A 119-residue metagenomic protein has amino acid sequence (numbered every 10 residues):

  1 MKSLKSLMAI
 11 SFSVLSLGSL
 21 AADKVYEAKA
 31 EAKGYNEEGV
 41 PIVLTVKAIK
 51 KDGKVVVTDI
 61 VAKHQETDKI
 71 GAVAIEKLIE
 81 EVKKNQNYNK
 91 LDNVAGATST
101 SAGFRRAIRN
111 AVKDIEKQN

Functional and structural regions predicted by a protein language model:
M1-M8: Bacterial N-terminal signal peptides that target proteins for export
M8, L20-A21, R106: Residue-level detector of intrinsically disordered, flexible termini and proteolytic processing junctions
F12-L20: Hydrophobic h-region of N-terminal signal peptides that target proteins for export in Gram-negative bacteria
V25-N119: Active-site- and interface-proximal helix/loop "cap" or "latch" segments in soluble metabolic and energy-transducing
